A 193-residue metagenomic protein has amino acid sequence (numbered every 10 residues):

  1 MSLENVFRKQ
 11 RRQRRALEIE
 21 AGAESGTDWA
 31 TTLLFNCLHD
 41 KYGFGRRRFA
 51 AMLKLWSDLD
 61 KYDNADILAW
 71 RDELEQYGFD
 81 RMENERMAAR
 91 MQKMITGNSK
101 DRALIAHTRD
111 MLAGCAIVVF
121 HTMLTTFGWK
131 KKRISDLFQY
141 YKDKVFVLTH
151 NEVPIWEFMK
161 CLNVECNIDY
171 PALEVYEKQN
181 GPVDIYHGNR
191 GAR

Functional and structural regions predicted by a protein language model:
M1-N36, D63-T125, V147, N151 (+1 more regions): Intrinsic disorder/low-complexity detector
M52-D60, L137-F146: Amphipathic alpha-helical segments that form the core helices of the histone-fold
